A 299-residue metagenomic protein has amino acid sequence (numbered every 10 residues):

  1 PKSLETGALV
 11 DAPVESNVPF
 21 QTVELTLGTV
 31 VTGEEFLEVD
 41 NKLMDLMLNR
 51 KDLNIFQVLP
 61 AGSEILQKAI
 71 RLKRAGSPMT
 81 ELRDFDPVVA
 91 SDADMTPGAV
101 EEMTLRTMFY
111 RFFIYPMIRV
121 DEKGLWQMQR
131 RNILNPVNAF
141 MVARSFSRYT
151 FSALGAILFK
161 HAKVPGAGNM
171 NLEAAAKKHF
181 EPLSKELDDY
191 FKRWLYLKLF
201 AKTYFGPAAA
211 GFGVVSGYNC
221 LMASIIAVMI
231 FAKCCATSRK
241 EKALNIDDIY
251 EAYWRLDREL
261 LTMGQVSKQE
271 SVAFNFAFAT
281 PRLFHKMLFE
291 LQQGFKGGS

Functional and structural regions predicted by a protein language model:
K2-D92: Charged, amphipathic alpha-helical linkers/stalks
K51-S299: Hydrophobic, aromatic-lined core segments that form the binding pocket/scaffold for planar heteroaromatic ligands
